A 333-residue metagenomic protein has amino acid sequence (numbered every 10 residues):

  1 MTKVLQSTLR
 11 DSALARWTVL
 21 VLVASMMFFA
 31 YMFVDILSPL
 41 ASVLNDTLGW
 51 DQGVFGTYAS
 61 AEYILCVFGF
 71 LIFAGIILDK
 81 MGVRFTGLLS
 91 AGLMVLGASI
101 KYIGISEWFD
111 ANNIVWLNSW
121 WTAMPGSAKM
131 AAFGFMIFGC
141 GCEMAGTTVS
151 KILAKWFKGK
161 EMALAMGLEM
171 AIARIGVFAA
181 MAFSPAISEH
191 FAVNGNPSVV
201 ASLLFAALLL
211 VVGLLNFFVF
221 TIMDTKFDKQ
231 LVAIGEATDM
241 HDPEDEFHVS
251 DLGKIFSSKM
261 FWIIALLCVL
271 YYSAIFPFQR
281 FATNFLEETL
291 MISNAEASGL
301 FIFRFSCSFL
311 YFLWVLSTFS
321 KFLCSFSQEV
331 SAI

Functional and structural regions predicted by a protein language model:
T2-A13, D228-I264: Juxtamembrane intracellular "pre-TM" segments in multi-pass secondary transporters
T18-Q52, F278-T283: Extracytoplasmic
L37-A41, S258-F309: Extracytoplasmic gate region of multi-pass secondary transporters
S60-I76, I302-V315: Central cavity-lining transmembrane alpha-helices of secondary-active solute carriers, predominantly the Major
G92-A123, I333: C-terminal ends and interior cores of transmembrane alpha-helices in multi-pass membrane transporters/permeases
A128, G134-I172: Cytoplasmic helix-loop-helix junction between adjacent transmembrane helices in 12-TM secondary transporters
A163-S188: Glycine-rich segments within core transmembrane alpha-helices of 12-TM secondary carriers
V200-V219: Symmetry-related core transmembrane helices of the 12-TM Major Facilitator Superfamily/SLC fold
